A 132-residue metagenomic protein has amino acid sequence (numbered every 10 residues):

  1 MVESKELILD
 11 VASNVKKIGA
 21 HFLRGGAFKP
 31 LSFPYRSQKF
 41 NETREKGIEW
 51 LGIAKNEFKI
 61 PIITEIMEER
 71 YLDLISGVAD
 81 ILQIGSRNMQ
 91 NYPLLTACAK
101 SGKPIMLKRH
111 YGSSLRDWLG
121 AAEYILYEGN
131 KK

Functional and structural regions predicted by a protein language model:
M1-S13, E45-G47: Glycine-rich anion/phosphate-binding loops
D10-A27: Catalytic domains of carbohydrate-active enzymes, especially glycoside hydrolases
A12, E69-L72, L95, A122: Generic hydrophobic/aromatic pocket-lining and core-packing "Φ" positions
V15, L51-K55, L74-I75, C98 (+1 more regions): Generic structural signal for hydrophobic
G19-H21, N56-P61, V78-D80, S101-K103 (+1 more regions): Short, well-ordered coil/turn segments that N-cap beta-strands
R24, F40-T43, K59-Y71, D80-N91 (+1 more regions): Catalytic beta/alpha-barrel core
R24-K46: Glycine-rich, proline-tolerant flexible connector loops at the mouths of alpha/beta enzymes
K29-L31, R87-K132: Conserved anion-binding
